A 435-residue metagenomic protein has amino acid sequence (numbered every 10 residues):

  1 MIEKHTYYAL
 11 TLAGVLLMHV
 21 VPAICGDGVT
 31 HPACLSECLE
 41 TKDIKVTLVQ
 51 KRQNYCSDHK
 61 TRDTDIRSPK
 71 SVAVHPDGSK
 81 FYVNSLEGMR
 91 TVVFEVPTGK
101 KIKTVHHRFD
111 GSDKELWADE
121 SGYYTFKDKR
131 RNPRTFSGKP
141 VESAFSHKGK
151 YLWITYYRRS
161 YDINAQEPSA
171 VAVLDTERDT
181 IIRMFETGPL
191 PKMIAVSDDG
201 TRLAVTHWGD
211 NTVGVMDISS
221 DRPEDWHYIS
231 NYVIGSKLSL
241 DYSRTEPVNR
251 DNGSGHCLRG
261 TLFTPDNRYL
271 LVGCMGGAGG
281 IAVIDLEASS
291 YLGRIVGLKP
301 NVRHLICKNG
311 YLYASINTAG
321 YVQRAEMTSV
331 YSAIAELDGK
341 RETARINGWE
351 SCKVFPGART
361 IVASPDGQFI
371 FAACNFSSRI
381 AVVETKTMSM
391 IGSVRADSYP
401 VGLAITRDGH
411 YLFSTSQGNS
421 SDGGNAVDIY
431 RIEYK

Functional and structural regions predicted by a protein language model:
I2-L10: Bacterial N-terminal signal peptides that target proteins for export
H5, H19, C25-K435: Predominantly soluble domains enriched in secretory-pathway, periplasmic, or organellar proteins
T11-H19: Bacterial N-terminal signal peptides
